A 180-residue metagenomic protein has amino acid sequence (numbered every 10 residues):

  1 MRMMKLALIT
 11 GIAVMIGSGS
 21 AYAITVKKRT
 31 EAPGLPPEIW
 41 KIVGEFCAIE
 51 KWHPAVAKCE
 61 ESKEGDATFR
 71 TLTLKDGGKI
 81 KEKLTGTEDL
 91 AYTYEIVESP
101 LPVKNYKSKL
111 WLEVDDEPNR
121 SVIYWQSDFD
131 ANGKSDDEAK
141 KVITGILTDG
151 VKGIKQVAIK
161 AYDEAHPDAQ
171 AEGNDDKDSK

Functional and structural regions predicted by a protein language model:
M1-L8: Bacterial N-terminal signal peptides that target proteins for export
I12-I16: Hydrophobic core
G17-E64, S179-K180: Hydrophobic ligand-binding cavity/cleft-lining segments
T30, F69-L72: Amphipathic alpha-helical hairpins
P36, W40-F46, H53, K81 (+5 more regions): Extracytoplasmic/secreted envelope proteins and their assembly/folding machinery, especially bacterial periplasmic
E38-I42, I49, R70, L84 (+3 more regions): Hydrophobic pocket/interface hotspot
K75-R120, D128-D130, A161-Y162: Hydrophobic-ligand binding "helix-grip"
V122, Q126-K180: A conserved amphipathic terminal alpha-helix motif
